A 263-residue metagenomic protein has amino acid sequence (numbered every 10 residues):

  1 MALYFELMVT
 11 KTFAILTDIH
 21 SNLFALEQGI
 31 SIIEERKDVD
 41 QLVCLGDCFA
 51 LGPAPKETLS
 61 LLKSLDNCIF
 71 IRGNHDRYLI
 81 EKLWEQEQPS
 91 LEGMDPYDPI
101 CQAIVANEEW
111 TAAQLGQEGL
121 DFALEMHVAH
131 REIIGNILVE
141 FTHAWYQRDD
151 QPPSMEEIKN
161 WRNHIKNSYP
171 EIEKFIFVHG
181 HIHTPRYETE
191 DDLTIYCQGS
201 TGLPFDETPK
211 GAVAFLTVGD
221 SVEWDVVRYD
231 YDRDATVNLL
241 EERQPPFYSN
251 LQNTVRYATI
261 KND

Functional and structural regions predicted by a protein language model:
A2-L65, Y248: N-terminal active-site segment of His-dependent metallophosphoesterases
M8-A14, E132-E140, E190-T194, V222: Beta-strand-turn-beta hairpins that frame and shape the catalytic cleft of phosphate-ester-processing enzymes
L16-T17, L42-D47, I69-N74, T142 (+2 more regions): Active-site neighborhood of phospho(di)ester-bond hydrolases with catalytic His/Asp-centered motifs
H20-A25, A50-P53, D76-I80, R148 (+2 more regions): Active-site environment of divalent metal-dependent phosphoester hydrolases
C48-L65, L79-S90, E188-E190: Metal-dependent catalytic neighborhoods of phosphoester/phosphodiester hydrolases
L65-H130, K159-I172: Active-site neighborhood of divalent metal-dependent phosphoester bond hydrolases
M94, G135-E171: Active-site-proximal segments of metal-dependent phosphoesterases and phosphodiesterases across multiple
E188-D263: Acidic, His/Gly-rich catalytic cores of divalent-metal-dependent hydrolytic chemistry
